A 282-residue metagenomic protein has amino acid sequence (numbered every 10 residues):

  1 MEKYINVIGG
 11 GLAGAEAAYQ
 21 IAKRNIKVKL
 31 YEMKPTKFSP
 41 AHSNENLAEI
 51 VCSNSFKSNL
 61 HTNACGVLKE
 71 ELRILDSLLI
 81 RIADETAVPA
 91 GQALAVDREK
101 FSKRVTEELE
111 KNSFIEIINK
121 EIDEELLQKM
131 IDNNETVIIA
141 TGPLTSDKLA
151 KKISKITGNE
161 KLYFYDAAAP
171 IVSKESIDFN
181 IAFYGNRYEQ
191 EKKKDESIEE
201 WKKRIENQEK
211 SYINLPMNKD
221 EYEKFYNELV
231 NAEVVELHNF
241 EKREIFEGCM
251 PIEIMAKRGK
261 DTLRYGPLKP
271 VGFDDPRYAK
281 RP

Functional and structural regions predicted by a protein language model:
E2-A13: Beta1/beta-strand and adjacent pyrophosphate-binding region of the FAD-binding site in flavoprotein oxidoreductases
Y4, K27, K161: Residues at the starts of beta-strands that form the adenosine-phosphate
G10, M33, A167: Cofactor-binding loop segments of dinucleotide-utilizing enzymes, especially the Rossmann-like FAD- and NAD(P)+-binding
Y19-R81: N-terminal FAD cofactor-binding segment of flavoenzymes
L60-A64, V88-R104, T141-K148, I213-D220: Short beta-strand to alpha-helix junction loop
H61-C65, K69, S77-Q92, G158-D166 (+1 more regions): A short alpha-helix-loop-beta-strand transition element characteristic of N-terminal alpha/beta dinucleotide-binding
R98-I117: Helical element adjacent to the flavin cofactor pocket in flavoenzyme catalytic cores
N112-P282: Predominantly flavin-linked oxidoreductase catalytic cores and closely associated redox partners
